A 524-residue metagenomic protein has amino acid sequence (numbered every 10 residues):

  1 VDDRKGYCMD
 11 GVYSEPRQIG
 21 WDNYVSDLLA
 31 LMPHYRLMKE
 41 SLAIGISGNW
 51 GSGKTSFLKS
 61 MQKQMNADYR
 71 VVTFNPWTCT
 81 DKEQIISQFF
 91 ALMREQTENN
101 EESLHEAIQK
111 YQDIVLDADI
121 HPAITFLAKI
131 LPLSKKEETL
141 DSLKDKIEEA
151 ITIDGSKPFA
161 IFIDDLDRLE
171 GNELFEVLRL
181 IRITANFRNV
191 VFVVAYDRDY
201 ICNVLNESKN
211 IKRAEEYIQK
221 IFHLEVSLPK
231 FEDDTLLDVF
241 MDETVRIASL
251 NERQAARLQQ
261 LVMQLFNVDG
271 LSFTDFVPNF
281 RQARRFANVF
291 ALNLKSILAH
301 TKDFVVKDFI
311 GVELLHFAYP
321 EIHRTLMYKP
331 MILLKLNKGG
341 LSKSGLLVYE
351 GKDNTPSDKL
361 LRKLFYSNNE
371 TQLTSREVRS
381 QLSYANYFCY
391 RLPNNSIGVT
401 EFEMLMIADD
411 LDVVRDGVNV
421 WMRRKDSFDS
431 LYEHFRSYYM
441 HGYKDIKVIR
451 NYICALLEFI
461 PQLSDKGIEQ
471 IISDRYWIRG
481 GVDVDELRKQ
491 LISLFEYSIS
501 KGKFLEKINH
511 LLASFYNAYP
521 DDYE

Functional and structural regions predicted by a protein language model:
V1-E40, I44, S52, L58-V72 (+9 more regions): The feature marks long, low-complexity, polar/acidic/proline-rich intrinsically disordered regions embedded in large
N49: P-loop (Walker A) phosphate-binding loop of NTP-binding proteins
K82-I86, L127-E148: Short glycine-rich substrate-engagement loop in P-loop NTPases that contacts/grips substrate
D154-G171: Conserved P-loop NTPase "ATPase switch" module shared by AAA+ and STAND
A160-F162, V191-Y196: Structural recognition of the conserved hydrophobic beta-strand(s) that form the central parallel beta-sheet of P-loop
L169-V177, L205: Conserved ATPase-coupling elements of RecA-like P-loop NTPase cores
A195-D199, V204-S208: A short beta-strand-to-loop transition that corresponds to the Sensor-1 phosphate-sensing loop of AAA+ P-loop ATPases
S208-P229: A short helix-turn-beta junction within AAA+ P-loop NTPase domains corresponding to the substrate/partner-engaging
